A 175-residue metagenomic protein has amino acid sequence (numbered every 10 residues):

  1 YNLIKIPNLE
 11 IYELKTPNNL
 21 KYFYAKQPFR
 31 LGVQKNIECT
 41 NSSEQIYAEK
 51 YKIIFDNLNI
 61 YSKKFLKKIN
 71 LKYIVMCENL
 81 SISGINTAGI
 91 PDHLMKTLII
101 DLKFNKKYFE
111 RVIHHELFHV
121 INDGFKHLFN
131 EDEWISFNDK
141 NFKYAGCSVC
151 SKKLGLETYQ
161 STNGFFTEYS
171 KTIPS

Functional and structural regions predicted by a protein language model:
Y1-N105: A metal-dependent hydrolase signature that marks the N-terminal structural subdomain at the beginning of catalytic folds
I69-S175: Active-site-flanking segments in enzyme catalytic domains
